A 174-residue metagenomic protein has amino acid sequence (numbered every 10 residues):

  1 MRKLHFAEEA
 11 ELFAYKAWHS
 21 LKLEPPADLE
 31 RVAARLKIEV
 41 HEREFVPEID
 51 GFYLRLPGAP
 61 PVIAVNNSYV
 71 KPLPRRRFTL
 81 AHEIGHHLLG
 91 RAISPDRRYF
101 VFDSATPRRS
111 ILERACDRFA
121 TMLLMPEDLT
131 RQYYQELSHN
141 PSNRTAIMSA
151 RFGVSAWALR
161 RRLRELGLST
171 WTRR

Functional and structural regions predicted by a protein language model:
M1-R174: Active-site hotspot residues in diverse enzymes, especially metal/ion-binding acidic/histidine motifs
